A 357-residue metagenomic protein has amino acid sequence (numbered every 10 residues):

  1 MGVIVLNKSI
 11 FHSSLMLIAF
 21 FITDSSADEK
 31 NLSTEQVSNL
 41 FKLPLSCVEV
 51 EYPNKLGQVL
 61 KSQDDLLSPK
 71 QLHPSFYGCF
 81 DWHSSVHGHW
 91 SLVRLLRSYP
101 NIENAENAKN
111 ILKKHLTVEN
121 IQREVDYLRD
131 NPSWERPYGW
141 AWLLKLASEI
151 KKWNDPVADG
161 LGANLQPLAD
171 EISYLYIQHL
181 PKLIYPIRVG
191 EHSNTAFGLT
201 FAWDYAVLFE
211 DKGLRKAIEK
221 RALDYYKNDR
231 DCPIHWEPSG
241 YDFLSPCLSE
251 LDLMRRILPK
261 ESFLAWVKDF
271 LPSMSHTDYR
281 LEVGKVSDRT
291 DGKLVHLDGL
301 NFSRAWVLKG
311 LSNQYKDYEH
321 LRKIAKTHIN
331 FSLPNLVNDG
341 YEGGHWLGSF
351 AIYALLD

Functional and structural regions predicted by a protein language model:
V3-S14: Bacterial N-terminal signal peptides that target proteins for export
I22-D24: N-terminal signal peptide c-region/cleavage motif recognized by signal peptidases
D28-Y77, G340: Low-complexity, Ser/Thr/Pro/Gly-enriched N-terminal "stalk/linker" regions
E29-L32, S46, V86-I102, A141-V157 (+4 more regions): Well-ordered alpha-helical scaffold segments within catalytic/enzyme domains
E29-T34, P69-V86, V125-A141, K182-T195 (+3 more regions): Solvent-exposed loop and edge beta-strand segments that line ligand/cofactor-binding and catalytic clefts
L40-P53, E106-D126, N164-Y185, G213-I234 (+2 more regions): Long, well-ordered core segments of solenoidal/helical folds
V86, L95-A206, D211: Extended ligand-binding groove/face enriched in aromatic
D291-L336: C-terminal hydrophobic structural anchor segments that stabilize assembly/packing rather than catalytic chemistry
